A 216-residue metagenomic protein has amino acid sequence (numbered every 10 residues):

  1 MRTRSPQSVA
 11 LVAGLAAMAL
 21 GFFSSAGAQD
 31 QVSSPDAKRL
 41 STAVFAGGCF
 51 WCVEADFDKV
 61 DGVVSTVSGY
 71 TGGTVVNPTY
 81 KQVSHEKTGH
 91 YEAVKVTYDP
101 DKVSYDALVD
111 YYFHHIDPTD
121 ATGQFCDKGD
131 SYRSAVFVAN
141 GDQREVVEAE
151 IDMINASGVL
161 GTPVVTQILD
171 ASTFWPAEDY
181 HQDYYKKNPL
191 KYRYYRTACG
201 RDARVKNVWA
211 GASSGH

Functional and structural regions predicted by a protein language model:
R2-S8, A19-H216: Flexible coil/turn and secondary-structure edge motifs
V9-L15: Sec-dependent N-terminal signal peptides
